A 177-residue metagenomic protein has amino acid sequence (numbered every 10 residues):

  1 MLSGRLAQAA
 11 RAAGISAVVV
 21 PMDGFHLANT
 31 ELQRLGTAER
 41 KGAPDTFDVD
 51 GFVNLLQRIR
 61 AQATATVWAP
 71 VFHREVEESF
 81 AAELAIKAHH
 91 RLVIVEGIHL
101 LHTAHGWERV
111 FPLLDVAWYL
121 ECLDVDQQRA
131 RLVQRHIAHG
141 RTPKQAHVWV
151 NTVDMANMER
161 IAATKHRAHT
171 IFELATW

Functional and structural regions predicted by a protein language model:
M1-Q8: Glycine-rich phosphate-binding P-loop
A10-I15, H139-R141: Short helix-capping segments at alpha-helix termini
A13-P21, Y119: Conserved catalytic segments around the Walker B and adjacent sensor/switch elements of P-loop NTPase domains
I15, P112-V116, H166-H169: Short glycine-/polar-rich loops that comprise or flank the Walker A/P-loop and associated switch/sensor motifs
V18-P21, L27-V76: Conserved nucleotide-sensing/catalytic segment adjacent to the nucleotide-binding pocket in NTP-handling enzymes
D45-D48, Q128, N157: Helical mechanochemical/support elements of P-loop NTPase systems and associated helical scaffolds
V76-R135: ATP-dependent NMP and nucleoside kinases share a basic, alpha-helical "lid"
A82, H105-E108, Q134-W177: Small-molecule kinase domains that catalyze NTP-dependent phosphoryl transfer to phosphate-bearing small molecules
